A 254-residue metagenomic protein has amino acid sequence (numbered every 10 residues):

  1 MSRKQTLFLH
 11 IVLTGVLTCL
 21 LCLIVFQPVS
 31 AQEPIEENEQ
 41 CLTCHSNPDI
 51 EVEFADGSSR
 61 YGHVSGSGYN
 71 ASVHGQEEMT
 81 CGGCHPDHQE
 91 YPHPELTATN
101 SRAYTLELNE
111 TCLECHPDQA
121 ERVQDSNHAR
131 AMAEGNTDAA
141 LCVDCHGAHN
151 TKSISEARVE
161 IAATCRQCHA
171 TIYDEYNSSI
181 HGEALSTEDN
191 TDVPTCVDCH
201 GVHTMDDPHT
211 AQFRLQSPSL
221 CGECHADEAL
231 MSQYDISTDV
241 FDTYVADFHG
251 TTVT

Functional and structural regions predicted by a protein language model:
S2-R3, H10, L17, L21-T254: Short sequence/structural segments immediately N-terminal
